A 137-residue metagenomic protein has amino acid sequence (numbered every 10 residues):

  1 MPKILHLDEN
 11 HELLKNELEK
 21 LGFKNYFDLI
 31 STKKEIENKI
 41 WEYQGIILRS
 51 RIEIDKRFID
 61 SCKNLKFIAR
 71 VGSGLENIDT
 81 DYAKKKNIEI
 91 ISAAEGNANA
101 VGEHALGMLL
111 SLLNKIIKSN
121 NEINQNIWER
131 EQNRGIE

Functional and structural regions predicted by a protein language model:
M1-Y43: N-terminal glycine-/charge-rich "phosphate-binding" loop or analogous flexible N-terminal tail
N25-S31, R49-S50, E122-Q132: Short gly/ser/thr-rich secondary-structure transition/capping motifs
D28-L29, V71-G72, N87-N99: Short beta->alpha connector loops at strand-helix junctions that form conserved, small/polar/Pro-enriched
K39-W41, I59-C62: A short, aliphatic-rich alpha-helical micro-motif
E76-N87: Rossmann-fold NAD(P)-binding glycine/threonine-rich loop
A94-E137: Phosphate-binding beta-alpha-beta segment of Rossmann-like dinucleotide-binding domains, i.e., the NAD(P)
